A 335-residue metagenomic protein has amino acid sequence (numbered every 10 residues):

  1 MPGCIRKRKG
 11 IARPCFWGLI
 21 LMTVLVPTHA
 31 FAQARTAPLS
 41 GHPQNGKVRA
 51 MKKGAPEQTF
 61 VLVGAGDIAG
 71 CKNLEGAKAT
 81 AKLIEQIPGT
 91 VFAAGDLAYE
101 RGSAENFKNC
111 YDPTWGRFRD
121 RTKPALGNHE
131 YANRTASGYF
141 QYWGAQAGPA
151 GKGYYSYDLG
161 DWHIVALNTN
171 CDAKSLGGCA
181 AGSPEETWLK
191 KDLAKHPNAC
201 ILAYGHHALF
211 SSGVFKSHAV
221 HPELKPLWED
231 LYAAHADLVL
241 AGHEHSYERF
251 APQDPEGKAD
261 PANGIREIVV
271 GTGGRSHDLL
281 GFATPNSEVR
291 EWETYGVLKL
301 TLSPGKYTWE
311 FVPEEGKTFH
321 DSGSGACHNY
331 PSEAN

Functional and structural regions predicted by a protein language model:
M1-A12: N-terminal secretory signal peptides that target proteins for export/translocation
C15-P27: Bacterial N-terminal signal peptides
A30-T36: Boundary at the C-terminal end of the N-terminal hydrophobic targeting segment
A37-N109, S183, K191, S211-S212: N-terminal active-site segment of His-dependent metallophosphoesterases
L62-G64, V91-A93, P124-A125, A203 (+1 more regions): Residue-level marker for buried hydrophobic side chains located in beta-strands that build the well-ordered beta-sheet
E85, Y99, S103-I201, V214-L238 (+2 more regions): Extended active-site neighborhood of metal-dependent phosphoesterases/phosphodiesterases
T169, Y204-A208, H243-E244, V312: Short, well-ordered beta-to-alpha junction loops that form the rim of enzyme active sites and present histidine/acidic
L280-G281, N286-N335: A short C-terminal boundary segment appended to hydrolase-like catalytic domains
